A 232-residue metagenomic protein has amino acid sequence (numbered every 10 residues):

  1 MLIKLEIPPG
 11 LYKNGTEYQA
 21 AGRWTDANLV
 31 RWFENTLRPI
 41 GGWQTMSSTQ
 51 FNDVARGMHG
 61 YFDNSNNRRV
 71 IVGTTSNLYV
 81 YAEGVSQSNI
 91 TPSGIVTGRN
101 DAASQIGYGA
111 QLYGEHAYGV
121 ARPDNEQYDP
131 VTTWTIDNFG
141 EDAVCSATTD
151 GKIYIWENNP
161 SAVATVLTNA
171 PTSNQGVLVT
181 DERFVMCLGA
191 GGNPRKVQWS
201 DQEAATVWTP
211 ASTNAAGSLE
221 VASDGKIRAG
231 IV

Functional and structural regions predicted by a protein language model:
M1-H116, N174-V232: N-terminal beta-propeller domains
Y61, W134, Y154-I155: Tryptophan-centric aromatic hotspots in well-structured domains and transmembrane helices
I71-V72, T148-T149, T168: A fold-level detector for beta-propeller and closely related beta-sheet-rich head/sensor domains
S88, G140-V163: Hydrophobic or amphipathic alpha-helical targeting/insertion segments
G119-N138: Beta-sandwich interaction modules
E126-D129, N158-V179: Asp-box/WD-like beta-propeller blade repeats and closely related beta-sheet repeat scaffolds
T133-N138, V144-S146, G176-V179: Short, charge-rich binding segments
